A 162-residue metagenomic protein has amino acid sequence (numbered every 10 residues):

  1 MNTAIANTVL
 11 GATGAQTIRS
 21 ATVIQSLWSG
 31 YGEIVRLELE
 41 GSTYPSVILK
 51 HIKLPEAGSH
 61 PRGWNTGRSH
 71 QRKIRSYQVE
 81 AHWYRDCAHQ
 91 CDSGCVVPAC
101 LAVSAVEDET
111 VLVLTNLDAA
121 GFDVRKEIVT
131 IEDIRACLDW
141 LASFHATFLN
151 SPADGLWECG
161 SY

Functional and structural regions predicted by a protein language model:
M1-D108, L112: Conserved NTP-binding catalytic cores of kinases and kinase-like/nucleotidyltransferase enzymes across multiple kinase
H89-S93, V106, A119-D123, S143-N150: Alpha-helix capping at helix-to-loop junctions
L101-A136: Conserved structural core of kinase catalytic domains
D123-C159: Conserved kinase catalytic-core helix
